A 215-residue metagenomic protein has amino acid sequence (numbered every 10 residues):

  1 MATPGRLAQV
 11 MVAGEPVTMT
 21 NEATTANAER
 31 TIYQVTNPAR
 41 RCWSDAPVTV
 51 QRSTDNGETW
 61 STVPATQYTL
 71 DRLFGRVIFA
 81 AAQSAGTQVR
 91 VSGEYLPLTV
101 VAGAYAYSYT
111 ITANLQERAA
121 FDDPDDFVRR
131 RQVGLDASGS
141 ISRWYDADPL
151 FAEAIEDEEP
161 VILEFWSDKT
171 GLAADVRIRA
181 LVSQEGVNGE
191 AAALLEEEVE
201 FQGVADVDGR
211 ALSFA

Functional and structural regions predicted by a protein language model:
M1-N21, Q67, S92-Y145, A173-E200: Solvent-exposed edge beta-strands and adjacent loop segments that serve as assembly or binding interfaces
M1-Q88, S92-T99: Extended beta-strand solenoid/passenger and fiber regions
A82-Q83, W144-D148, D206: Acidic glycine-/aspartate-rich tracts in secreted/extracellular proteins
R90-G93, E159-A173: Short conserved beta-strand and strand-loop elements enriched in small hydrophobics with frequent Asp/Gly
V100, L150-F151, D208-L212: Intrinsically disordered, low-complexity acidic/polar segments
R129-S167: Structured, beta-strand-rich domain cores that present glycine/charged loop surfaces used to bind extended ligands
A192-A215: Protruding loop/beta-arch "assembly-hinge" segments enriched in small, turn-prone residues
